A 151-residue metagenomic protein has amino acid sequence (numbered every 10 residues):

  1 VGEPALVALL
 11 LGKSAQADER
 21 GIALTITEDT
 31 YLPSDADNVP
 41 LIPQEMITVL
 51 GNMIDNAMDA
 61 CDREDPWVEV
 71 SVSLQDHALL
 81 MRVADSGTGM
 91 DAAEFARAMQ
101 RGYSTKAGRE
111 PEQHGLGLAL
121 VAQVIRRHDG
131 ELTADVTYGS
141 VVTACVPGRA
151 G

Functional and structural regions predicted by a protein language model:
V1-R20: Short beta-to-alpha transition helix within the HATPase_c
T25-V49: Conserved short strand/loop->alpha-helix "switch" segment adjacent to the catalytic nucleotide/phosphoryl-transfer site
I42-D65: Conserved ATP-binding N-box helix of the HATPase_c
W67-H77: Short beta-strand/loop element within the Bergerat-fold HATPase_c
D85: Acidic ATP/Mg2+-coordinating residue in the GHKL
M90-G102: Short conserved segment of the HATPase_c
L120-D129: Conserved glycine-/histidine-rich ATP-lid loop and adjacent helix of the Bergerat-fold HATPase_c
H128-V136, S140-V141: Glycine-rich ATP-binding loops of the HATPase_c
